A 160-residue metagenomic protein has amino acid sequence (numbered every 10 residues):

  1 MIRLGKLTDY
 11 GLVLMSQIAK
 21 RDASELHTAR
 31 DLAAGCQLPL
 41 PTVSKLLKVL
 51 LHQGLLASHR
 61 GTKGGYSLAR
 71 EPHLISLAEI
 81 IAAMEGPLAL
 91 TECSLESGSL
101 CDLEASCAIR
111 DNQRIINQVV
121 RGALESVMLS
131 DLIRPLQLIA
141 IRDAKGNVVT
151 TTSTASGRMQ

Functional and structural regions predicted by a protein language model:
I2-K6, L12-L38, A57, S67: N-terminal helix-turn-helix DNA-binding core of bacterial DNA-binding proteins
A34, L51-H52: Alpha-helical residues within the helix-turn-helix
P41: Key DNA-contact positions within bacterial/archaeal DNA-binding proteins
Q53-A69: Beta-hairpin "wing" of winged helix-turn-helix
P72-S97, I109-V119: Conserved segment of winged-helix/HTH DNA-binding domains
L95-Q160: C-terminal regulatory/oligomerization modules of transcriptional regulators
